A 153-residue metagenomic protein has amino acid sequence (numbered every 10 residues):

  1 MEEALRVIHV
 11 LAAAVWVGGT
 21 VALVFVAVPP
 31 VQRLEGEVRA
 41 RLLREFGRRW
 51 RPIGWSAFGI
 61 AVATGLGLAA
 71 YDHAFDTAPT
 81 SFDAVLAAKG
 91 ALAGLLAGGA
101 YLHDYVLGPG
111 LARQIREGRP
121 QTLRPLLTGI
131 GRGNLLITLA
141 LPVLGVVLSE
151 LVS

Functional and structural regions predicted by a protein language model:
M1-S153: Polytopic transmembrane helical bundles with strong interfacial aromatic enrichment
